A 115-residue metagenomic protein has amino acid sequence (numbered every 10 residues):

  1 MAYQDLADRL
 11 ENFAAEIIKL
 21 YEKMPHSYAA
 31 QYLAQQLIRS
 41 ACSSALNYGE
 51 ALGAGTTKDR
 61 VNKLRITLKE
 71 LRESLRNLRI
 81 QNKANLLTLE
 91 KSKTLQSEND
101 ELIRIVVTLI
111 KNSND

Functional and structural regions predicted by a protein language model:
M1-D115: Amphipathic alpha-helical assembly/interaction segments
